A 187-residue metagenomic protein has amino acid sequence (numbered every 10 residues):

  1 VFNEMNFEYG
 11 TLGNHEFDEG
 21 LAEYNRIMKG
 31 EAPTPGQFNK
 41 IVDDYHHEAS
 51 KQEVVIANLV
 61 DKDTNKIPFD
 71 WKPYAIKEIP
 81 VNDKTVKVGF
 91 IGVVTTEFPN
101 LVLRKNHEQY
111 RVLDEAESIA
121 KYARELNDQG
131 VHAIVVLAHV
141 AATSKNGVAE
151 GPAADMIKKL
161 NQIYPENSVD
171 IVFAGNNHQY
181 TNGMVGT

Functional and structural regions predicted by a protein language model:
V1-T187: Acidic, metal/ion-coordinating pockets
